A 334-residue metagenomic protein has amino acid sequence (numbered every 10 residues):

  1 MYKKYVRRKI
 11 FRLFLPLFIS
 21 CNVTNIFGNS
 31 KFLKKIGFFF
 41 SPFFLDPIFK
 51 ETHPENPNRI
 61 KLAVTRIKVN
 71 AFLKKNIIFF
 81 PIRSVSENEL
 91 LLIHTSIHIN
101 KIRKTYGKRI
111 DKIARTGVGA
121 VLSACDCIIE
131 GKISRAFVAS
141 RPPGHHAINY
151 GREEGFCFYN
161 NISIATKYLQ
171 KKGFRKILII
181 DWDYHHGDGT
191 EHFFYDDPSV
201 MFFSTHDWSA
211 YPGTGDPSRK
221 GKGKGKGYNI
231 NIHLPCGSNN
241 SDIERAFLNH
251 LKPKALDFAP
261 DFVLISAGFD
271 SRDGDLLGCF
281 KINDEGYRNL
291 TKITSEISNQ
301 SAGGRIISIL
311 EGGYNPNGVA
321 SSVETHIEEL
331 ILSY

Functional and structural regions predicted by a protein language model:
M1-C21: N-terminal secretory signal peptides and thylakoid transit peptides that target proteins across membranes
K3-K4, N22-I36: C-terminal segment of N-terminal export signals and the immediately downstream linker at the start of the mature
F32-Q170, R175: Metal-dependent C-N hydrolase catalytic cores
I78-F80, D261-S266, I307: Short glycine-rich phosphate-binding loop at a beta-alpha junction
N88, I93, L122, D126 (+2 more regions): Conserved alpha-helical scaffold segments that buttress catalytic/binding sites
S301-R305: A short helix->loop->beta-strand "cap" motif at the edges of active sites that frequently abuts
N317-A320: Hydrophobic alpha-helical segments within soluble ligand-binding/sensing domains
